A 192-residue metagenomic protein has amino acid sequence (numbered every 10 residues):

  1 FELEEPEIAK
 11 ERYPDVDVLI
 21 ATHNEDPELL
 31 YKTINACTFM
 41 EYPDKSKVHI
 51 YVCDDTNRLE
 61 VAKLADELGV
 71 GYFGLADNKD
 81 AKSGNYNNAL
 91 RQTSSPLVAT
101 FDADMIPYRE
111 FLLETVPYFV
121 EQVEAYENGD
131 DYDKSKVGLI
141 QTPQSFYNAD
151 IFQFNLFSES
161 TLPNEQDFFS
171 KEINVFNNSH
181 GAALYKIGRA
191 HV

Functional and structural regions predicted by a protein language model:
F1-R12, A65, G69: N-terminal membrane-anchoring/stem segments of glycan-assembly enzymes
D15-D17, H49: Cell-envelope/extracellular polymer assembly enzymes that use nucleotide-activated donors
E25-F39: Short, well-formed alpha-helical segments that are part of the catalytic scaffolds of diverse glycosyltransferases
N35-K47, Q122: Short, acidic, metal-binding catalytic loop of nucleotide-sugar glycosyltransferases
C53-V61, N78: A conserved acidic beta->alpha catalytic loop
F73-S95, R109-H191: Long helical/loop segments within the catalytic core of UDP-sugar-dependent glycosyltransferases, especially the large
V98: Short aromatic/hydrophobic "clamp" motif used to bind/position activated sugar donors
D102-I106: The conserved acidic donor/metal-binding loop of glycosyltransferases
